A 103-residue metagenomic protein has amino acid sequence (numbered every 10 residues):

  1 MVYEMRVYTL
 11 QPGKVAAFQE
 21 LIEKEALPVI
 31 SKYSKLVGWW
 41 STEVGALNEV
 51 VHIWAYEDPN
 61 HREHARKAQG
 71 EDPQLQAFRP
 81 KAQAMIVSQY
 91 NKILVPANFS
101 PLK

Functional and structural regions predicted by a protein language model:
M1, E25-A26, E71-I86: Short amphipathic alpha-helical linker/capping segments at the junctions of internal repeats and modular domains
V2-R6, F18, V29-I30, E49-W54: Short, structured motif recognition centered on aromatic/hydrophobic residues
K14-G38, L75: Short amphipathic alpha-helical segments
A16-E20, D58-G70: Short amphipathic alpha-helices within nucleic acid-binding modules
I22, A65, Q69, S88 (+1 more regions): Extended interaction regions within the primary functional domain
K32-V51, A55-E57, Q76-K103: Glycine-rich beta-strand-turn "strand-cap" elements at beta-sheet edges
